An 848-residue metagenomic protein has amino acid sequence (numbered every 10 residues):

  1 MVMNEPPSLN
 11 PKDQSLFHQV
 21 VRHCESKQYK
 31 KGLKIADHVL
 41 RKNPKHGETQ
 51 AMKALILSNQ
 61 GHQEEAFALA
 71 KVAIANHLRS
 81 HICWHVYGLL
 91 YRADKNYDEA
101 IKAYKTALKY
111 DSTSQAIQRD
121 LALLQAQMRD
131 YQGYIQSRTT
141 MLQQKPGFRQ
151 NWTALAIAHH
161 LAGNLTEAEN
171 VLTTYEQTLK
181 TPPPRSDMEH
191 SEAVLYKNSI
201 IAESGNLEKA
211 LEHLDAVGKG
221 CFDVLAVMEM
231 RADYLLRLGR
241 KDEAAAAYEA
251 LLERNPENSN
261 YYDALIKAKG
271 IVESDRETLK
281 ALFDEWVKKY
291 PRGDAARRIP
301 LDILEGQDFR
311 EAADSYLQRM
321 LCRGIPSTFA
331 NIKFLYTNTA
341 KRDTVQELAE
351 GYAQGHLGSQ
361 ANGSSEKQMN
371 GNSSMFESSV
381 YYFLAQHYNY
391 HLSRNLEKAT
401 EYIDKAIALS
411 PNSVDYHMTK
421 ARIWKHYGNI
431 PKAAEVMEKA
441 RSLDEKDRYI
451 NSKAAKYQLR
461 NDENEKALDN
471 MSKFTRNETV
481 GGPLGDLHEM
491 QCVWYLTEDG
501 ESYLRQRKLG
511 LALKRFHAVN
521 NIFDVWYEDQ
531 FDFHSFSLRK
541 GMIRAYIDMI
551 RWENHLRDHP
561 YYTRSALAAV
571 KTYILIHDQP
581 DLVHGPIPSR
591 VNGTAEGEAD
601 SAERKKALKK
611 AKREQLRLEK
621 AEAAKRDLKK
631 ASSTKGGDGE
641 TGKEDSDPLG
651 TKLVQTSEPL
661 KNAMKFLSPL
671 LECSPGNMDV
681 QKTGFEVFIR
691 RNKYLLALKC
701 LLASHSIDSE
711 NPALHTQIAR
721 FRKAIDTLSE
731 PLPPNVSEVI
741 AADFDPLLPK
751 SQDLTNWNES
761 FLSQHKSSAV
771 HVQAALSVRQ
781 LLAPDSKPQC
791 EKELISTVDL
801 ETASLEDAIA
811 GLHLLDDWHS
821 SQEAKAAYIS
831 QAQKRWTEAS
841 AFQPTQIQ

Functional and structural regions predicted by a protein language model:
M1-Q848: Non-TPR docking regions that flank or precede TPR/alpha-solenoid scaffolds in eukaryotic proteins
